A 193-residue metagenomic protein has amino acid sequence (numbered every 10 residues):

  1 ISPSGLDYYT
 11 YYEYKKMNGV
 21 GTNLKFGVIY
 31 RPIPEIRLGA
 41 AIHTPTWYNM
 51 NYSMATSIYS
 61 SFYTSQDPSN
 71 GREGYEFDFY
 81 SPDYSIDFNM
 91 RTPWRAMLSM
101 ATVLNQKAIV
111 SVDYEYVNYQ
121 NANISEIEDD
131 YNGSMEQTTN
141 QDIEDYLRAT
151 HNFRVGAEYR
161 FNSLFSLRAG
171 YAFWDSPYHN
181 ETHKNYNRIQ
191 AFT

Functional and structural regions predicted by a protein language model:
I1-T193: Outer-membrane beta-barrel porins/channels
